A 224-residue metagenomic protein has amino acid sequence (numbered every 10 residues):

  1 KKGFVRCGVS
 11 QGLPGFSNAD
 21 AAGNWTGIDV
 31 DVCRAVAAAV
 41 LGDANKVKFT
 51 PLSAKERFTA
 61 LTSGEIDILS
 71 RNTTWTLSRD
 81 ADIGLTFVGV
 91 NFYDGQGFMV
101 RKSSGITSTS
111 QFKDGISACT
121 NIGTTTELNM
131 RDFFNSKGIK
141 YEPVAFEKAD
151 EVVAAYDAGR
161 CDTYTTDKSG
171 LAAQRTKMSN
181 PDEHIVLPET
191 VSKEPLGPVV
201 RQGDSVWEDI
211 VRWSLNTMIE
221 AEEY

Functional and structural regions predicted by a protein language model:
K1, T125-V144, E183-V186, D209-Y224: Ligand-binding clefts/hinges and TM-proximal coupling segments of bilobed small-molecule sensing domains
V5-R6, D43-N45, T62-R71, I116-A118 (+1 more regions): Alpha-to-beta junction loops
R6-G15, G23-V40, T74, D94-E151 (+1 more regions): Bilobed "Venus flytrap"/periplasmic-binding protein-like clamshell domains and structurally analogous long
S17-T26, V47, R57, G115-T120 (+2 more regions): Second-shell loop/turn segments in exported
D31-R34, A38-V40, K102-I106, S110 (+3 more regions): Extended ligand-binding regions for polar small-molecule ligands
R34, A38, G42, K46-Q111 (+1 more regions): Acidic, polar ligand-binding/catalytic clefts
T59, E127-L128, V153-A154, A172-A173: Alpha-helical elements of the RecA-like P-loop NTPase motor core of helicases
I83, S117, E142-A145, Y156-R160 (+4 more regions): Soluble extramembrane regions of membrane proteins in the secretory/endomembrane system
